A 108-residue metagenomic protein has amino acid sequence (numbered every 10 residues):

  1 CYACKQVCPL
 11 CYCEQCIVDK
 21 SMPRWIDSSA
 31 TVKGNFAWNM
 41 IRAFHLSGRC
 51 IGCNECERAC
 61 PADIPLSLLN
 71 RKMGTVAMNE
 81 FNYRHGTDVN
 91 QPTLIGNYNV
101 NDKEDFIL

Functional and structural regions predicted by a protein language model:
C1-C13: Long, well-ordered mid-to-C-terminal structural blocks that present hydrophobic/aromatic surfaces
Y12-L108: Ferredoxin-type iron-sulfur electron-transfer modules in oxidoreductases and energy-metabolism complexes
